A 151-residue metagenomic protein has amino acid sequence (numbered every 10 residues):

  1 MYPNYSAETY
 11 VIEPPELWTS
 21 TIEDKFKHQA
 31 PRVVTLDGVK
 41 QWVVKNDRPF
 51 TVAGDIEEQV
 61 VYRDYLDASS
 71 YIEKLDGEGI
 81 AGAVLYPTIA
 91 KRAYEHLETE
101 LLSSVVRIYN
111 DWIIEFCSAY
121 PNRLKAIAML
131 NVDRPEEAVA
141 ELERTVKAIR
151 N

Functional and structural regions predicted by a protein language model:
M1-N151: Helix-coil boundary/capping segments in enzymes
